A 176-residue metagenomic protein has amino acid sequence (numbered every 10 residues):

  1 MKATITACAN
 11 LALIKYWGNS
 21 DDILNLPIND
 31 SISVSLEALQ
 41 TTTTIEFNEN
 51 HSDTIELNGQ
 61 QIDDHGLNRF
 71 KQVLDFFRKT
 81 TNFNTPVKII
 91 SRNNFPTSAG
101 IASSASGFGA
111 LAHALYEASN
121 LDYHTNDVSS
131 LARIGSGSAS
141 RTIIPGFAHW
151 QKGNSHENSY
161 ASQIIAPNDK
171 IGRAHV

Functional and structural regions predicted by a protein language model:
M1-A99, H113-Y123: ATP-binding N-lobe of GHMP and related small-molecule kinases
S31-S33, S103-S104, S136: Short linear Ser/Thr-Pro motifs
V34, A110-A112, H149-G153: Short, surface-exposed, charged/polar-biased interaction segments
A99-I101, F108: Conserved catalytic-core segments centered on acid/base and nucleophilic motifs
S106-A118, G135: Stable alpha-helical structural segments in soluble proteins, enriched in small hydrophobic residues
D127-H175: ATP-dependent small-molecule kinase catalytic core of the GHMP/sugar-kinase superfamily and closely related
